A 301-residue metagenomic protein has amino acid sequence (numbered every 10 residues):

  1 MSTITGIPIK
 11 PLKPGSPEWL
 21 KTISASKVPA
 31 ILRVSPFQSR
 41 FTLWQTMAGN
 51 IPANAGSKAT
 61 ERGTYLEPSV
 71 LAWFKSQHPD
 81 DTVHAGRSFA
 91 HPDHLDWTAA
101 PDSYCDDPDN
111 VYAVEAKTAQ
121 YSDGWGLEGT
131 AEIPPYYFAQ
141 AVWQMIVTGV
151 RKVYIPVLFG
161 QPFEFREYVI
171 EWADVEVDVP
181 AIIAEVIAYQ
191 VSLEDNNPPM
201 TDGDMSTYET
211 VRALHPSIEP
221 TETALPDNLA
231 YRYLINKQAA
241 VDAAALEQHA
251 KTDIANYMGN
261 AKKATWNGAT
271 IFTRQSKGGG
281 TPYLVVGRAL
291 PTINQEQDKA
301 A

Functional and structural regions predicted by a protein language model:
M1-A301: Accessory terminal regions of nucleic-acid processing enzymes
